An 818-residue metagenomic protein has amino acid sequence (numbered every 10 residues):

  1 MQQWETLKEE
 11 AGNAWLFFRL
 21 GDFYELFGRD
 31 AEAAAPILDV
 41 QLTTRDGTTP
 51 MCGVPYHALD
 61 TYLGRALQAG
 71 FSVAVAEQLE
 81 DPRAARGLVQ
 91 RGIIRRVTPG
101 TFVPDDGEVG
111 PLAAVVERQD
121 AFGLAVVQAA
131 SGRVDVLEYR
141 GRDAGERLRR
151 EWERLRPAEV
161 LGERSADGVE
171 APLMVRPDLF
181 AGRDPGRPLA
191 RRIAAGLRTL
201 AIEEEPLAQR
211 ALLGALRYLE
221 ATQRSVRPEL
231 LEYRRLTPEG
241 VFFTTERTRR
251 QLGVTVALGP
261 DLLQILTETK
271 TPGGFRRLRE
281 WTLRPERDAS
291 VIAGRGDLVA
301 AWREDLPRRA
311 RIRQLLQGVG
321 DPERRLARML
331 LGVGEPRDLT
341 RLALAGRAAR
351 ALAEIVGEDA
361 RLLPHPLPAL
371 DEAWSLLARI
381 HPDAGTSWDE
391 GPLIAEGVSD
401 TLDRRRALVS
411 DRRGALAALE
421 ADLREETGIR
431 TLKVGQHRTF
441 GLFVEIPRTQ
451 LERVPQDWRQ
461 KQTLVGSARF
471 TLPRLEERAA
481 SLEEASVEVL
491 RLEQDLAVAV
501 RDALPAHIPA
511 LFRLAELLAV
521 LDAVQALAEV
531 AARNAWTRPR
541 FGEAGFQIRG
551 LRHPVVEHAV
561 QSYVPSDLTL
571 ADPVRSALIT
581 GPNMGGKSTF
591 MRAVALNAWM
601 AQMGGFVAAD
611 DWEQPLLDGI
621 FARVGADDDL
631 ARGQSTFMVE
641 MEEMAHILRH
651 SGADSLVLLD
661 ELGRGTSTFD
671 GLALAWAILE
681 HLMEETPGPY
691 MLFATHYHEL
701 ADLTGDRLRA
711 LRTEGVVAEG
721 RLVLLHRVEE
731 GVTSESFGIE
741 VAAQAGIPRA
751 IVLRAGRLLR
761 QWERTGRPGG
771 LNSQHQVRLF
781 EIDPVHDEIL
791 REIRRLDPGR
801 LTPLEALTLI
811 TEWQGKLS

Functional and structural regions predicted by a protein language model:
M1, F17, G28, G53-L63 (+26 more regions): Amphipathic alpha-helical transducer elements in NTP-driven molecular machines
M1-A301, Q314-Q317, D321-L330, G334-A421: Charged catalytic and DNA/RNA-contacting regions of genome-maintenance and nucleic-acid-processing enzymes
Q2-T6, R501, A515, A519 (+2 more regions): Conserved phosphate-binding elements of NTP-dependent enzyme cores
G28-A31, E205, K270, R448-L475 (+3 more regions): ATPase nucleotide-binding head domains, primarily ABC-like/P-loop NTPase cores
G123, G182-L189, V254-A257, L344-A418 (+3 more regions): Amphipathic heptad-repeat alpha-helical coiled-coil/stalk segments that mediate oligomerization, filament/stalk
P157-E163, L475-H507, V607-A609, E613 (+1 more regions): Conserved catalytic alpha/beta cores of large enzymes that bind or transform nucleotide phosphates and polynucleotides
I292, L315, V319, R412 (+4 more regions): Intracellular alpha-helical coupling/juxtamembrane segments of multi-pass membrane proteins
H786-S818: C-terminal tails and terminal domains of large nucleic-acid-associated and other macromolecular-machine proteins
